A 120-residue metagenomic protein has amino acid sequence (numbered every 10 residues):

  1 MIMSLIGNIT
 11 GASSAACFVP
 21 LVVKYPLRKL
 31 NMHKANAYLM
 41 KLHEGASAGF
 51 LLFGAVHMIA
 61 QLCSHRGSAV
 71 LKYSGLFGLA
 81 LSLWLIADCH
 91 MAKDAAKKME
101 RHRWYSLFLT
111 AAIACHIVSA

Functional and structural regions predicted by a protein language model:
M1-A120: Membrane-embedded alpha-helical bundles that constitute the cytochrome b-like, heme-associated redox core of multi-pass
